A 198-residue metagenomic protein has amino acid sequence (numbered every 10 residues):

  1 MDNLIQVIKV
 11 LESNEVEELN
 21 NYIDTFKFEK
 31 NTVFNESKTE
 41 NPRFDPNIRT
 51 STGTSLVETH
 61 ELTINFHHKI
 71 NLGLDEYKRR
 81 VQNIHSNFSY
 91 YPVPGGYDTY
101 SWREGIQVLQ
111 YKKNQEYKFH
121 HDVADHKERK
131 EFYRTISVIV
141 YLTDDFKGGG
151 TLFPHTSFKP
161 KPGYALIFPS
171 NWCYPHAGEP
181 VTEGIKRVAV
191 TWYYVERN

Functional and structural regions predicted by a protein language model:
M1-A165, C173-N198: Fe(II)/2-oxoglutarate oxygenase catalytic core
